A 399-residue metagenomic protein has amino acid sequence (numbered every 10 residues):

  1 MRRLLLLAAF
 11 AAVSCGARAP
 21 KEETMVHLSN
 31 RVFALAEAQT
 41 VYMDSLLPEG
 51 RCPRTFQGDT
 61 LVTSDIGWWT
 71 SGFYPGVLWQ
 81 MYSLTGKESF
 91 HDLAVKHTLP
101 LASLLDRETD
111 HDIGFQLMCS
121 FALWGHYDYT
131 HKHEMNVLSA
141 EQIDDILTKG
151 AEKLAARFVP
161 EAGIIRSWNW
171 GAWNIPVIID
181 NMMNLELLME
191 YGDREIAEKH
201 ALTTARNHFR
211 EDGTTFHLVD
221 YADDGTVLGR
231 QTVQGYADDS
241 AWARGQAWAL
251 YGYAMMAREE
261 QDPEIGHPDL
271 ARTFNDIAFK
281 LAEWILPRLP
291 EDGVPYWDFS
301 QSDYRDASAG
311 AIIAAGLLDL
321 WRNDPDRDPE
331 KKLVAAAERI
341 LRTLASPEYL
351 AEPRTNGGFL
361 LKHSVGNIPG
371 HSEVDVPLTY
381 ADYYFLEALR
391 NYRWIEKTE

Functional and structural regions predicted by a protein language model:
M1-T24: Bacterial Sec-dependent N-terminal signal peptides
P20-E399: Glycan-recognition and catalytic cores of secretory/periplasmic carbohydrate-active enzymes
